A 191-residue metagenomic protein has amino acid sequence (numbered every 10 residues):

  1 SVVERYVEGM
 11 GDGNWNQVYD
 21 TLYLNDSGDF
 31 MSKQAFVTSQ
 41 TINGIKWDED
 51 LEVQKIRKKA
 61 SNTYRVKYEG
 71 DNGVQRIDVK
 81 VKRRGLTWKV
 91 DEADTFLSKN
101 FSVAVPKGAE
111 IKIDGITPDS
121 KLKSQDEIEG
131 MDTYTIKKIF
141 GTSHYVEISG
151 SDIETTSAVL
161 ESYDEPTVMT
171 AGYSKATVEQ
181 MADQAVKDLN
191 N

Functional and structural regions predicted by a protein language model:
E4, E8, W15-K67, D71-V74 (+1 more regions): Short solvent-exposed beta->alpha transition segments
G13-N14, N25, S98, P106: Generic structural microfeature
V18, L22, V105-G108, K112 (+1 more regions): Unusually extended, aromatic-enriched hydrophobic runs near protein termini
K67-S174: Short beta-strand edge/turn micro-motifs at domain boundaries
E179-N191: Conserved, compact domain cores that house catalytic/ligand-binding motifs in diverse enzymes and effector modules
